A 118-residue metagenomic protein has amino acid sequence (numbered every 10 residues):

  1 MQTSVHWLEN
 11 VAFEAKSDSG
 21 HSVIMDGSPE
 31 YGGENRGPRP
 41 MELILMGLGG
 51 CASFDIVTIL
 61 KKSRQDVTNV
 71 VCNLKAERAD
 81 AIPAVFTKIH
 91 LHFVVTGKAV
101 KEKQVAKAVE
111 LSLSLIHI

Functional and structural regions predicted by a protein language model:
Q2-L8: Short amphipathic
T3, F13, V23, V70-C72 (+1 more regions): Conserved beta-strand core positions
N10-G33: Acidic-glycine-rich active-site phosphate/pyrophosphate-binding loop
S28-G37, H90-V95: A short small-residue
R39-D55: Compact, glycine-rich, soluble single-domain proteins
M41, T58-S114: Short, polar/acidic, helix-capping and beta-turn segments at strand->helix junctions that line the mouths
I116-I118: Conserved small/polar residues in nucleotide/adenosyl-binding loops
